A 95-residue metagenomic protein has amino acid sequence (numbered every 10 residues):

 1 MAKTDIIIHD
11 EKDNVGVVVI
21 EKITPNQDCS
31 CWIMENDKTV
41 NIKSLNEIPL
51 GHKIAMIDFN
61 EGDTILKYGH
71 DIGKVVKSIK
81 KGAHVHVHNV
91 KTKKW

Functional and structural regions predicted by a protein language model:
A2-W95: N-terminal small-residue-enriched
